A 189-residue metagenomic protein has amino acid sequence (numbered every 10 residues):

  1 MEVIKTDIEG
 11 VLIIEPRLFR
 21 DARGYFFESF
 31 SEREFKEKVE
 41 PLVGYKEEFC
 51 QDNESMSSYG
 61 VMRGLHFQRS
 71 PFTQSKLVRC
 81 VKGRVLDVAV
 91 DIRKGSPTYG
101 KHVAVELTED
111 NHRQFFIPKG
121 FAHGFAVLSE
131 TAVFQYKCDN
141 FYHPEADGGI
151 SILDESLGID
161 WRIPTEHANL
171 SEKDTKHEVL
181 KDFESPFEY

Functional and structural regions predicted by a protein language model:
M1-D110, T131, C138-D147, S151-Y189: Non-catalytic, conserved peripheral segments adjacent to functional cores
L107-T131: Conserved metal-binding segment of the jelly-roll/cupin
